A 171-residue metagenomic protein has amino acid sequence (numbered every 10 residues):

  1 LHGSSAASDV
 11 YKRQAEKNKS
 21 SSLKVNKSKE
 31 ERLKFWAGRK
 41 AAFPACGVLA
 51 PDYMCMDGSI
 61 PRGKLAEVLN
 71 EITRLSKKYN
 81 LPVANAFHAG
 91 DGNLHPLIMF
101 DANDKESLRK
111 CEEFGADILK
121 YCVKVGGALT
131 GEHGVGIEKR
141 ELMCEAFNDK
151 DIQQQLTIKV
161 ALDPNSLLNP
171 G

Functional and structural regions predicted by a protein language model:
L1-A7, Y11: Single conserved hydrophobic/aromatic residue that forms the stacking wall/gate of nucleotide- or nucleobase-binding
D9-G171: Conserved glycine-rich FAD pyrophosphate-binding loop
